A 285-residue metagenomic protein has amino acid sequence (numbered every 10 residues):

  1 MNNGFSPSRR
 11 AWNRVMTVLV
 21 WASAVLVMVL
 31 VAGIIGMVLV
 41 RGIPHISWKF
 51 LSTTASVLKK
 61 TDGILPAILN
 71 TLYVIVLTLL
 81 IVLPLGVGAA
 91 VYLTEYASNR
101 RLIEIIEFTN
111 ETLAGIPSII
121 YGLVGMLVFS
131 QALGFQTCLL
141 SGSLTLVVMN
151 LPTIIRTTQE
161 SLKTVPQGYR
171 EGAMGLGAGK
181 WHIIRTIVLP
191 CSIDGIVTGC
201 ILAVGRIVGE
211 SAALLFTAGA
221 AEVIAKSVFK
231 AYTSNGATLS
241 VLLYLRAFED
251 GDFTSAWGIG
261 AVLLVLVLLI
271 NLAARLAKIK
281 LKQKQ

Functional and structural regions predicted by a protein language model:
N3-A22, G36-L80, N99, L245-T254: Periplasmic/extracellular loop-to-transmembrane helix junction in inner-membrane transport proteins
A55-L58, D62, L214-L264: Interhelical loop and adjacent transmembrane-helix boundary motif in polytopic membrane transport permeases
L69, Y73-I81, L85, A89 (+4 more regions): Hydrophobic alpha-helical transmembrane segments of multipass integral membrane proteins, especially permease/channel
T78-N110, L123, R275-K280: Transmembrane-helix boundary motif in ABC transporter permease subunits
L79, T158, K180-A218: Transmembrane alpha-helices
L93, Q159, K163, I201 (+1 more regions): C-terminal transmembrane helix and the adjacent membrane-cytosol boundary/short C-terminal tail of inner/organellar
E111-V147: Generic hydrophobic transmembrane alpha-helix motif, especially the helices
P117, L176-G177, P190: Glycine/proline-centered hinge or cleavage motifs at structural transition points of membrane proteins
